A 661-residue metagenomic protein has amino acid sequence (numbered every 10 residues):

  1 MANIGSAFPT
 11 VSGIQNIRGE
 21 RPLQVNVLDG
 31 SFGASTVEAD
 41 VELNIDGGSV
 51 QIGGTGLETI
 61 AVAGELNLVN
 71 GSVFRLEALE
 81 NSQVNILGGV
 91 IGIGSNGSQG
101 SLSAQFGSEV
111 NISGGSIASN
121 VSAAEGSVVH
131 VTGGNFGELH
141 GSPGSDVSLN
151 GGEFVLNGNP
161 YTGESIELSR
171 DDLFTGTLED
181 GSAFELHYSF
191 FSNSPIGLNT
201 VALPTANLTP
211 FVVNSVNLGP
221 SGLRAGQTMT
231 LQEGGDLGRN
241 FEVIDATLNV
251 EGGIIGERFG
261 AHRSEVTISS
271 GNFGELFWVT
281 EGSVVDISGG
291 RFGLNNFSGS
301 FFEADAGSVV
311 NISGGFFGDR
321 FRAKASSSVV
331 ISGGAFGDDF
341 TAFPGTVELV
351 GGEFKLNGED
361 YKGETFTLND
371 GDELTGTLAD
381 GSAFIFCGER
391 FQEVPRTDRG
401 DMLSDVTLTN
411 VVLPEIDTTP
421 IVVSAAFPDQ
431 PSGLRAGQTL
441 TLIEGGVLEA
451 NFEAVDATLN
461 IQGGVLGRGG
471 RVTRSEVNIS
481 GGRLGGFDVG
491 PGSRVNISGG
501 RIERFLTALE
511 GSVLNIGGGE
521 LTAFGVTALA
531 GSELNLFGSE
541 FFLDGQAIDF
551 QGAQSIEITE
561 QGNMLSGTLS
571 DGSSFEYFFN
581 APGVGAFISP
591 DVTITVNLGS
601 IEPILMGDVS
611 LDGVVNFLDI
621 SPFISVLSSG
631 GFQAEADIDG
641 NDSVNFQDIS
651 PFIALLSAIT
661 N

Functional and structural regions predicted by a protein language model:
M1-N16, E20, Q24-V25, D40-E58 (+38 more regions): Cellulosome-associated attachment modules in secreted, modular CAZymes
F106, V128, N240-I244, E257 (+10 more regions): Long, intrinsically disordered low-complexity tandem-repeat regions enriched in serine/threonine/proline and other
G114, V121-A123, G252, F259 (+11 more regions): A detector of tandem-repeat and repeat-rich interaction/domain scaffolds
V131, I331: Predominantly extracellular beta-rich ligand-binding scaffolds that present long acidic/polar faces for carbohydrate
